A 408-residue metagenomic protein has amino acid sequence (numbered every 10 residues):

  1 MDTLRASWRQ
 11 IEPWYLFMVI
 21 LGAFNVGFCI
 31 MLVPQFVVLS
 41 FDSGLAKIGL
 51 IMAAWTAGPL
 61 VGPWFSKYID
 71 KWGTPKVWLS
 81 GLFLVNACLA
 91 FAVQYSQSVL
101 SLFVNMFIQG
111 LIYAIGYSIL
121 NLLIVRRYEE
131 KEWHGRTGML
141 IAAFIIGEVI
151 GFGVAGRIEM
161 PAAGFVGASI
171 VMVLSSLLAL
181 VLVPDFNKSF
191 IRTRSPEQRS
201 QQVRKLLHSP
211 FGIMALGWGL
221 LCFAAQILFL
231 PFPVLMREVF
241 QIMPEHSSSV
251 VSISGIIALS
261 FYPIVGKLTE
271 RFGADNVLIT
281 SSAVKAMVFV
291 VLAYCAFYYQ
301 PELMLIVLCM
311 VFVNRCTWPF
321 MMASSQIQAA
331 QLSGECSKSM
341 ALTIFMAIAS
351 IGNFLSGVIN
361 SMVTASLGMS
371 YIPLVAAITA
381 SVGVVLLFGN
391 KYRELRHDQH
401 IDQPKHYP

Functional and structural regions predicted by a protein language model:
M1-R9, P184-L216, Y407-P408: Juxtamembrane intracellular "pre-TM" segments in multi-pass secondary transporters
L4-T56, I213, C222-F240, S247: Helix-loop boundary and gating motifs at the non-cytosolic
L50-K67, S252-I264: Central cavity-lining transmembrane alpha-helices of secondary-active solute carriers, predominantly the Major
V61-T74, E159, F261-A274, T364: Helix-to-loop junctions at the C-terminal end of transmembrane segments in multipass secondary transporters
V77-F91, V277-L292: Structural signature of the two symmetry-related core transmembrane helices
F107-A143: Cytoplasmic helix-loop-helix junction between adjacent transmembrane helices in 12-TM secondary transporters
G164-V181, I372-G389: Symmetry-related core transmembrane helices of the 12-TM Major Facilitator Superfamily/SLC fold
C336-S366: A late C-terminal transmembrane helix in Major Facilitator Superfamily
